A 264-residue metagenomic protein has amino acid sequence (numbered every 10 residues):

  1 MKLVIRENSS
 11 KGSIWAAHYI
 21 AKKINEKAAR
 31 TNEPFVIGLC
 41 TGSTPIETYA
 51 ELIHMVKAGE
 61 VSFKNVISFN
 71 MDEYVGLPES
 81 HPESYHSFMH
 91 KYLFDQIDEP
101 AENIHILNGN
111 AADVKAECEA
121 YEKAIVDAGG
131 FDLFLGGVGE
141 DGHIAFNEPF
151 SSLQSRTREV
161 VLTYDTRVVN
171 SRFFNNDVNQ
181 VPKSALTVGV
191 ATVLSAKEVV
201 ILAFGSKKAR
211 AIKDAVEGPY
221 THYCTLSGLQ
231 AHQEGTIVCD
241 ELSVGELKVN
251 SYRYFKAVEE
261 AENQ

Functional and structural regions predicted by a protein language model:
M1-I37: N-terminal glycine-/serine-/threonine-rich phosphate-binding loop
E26-K57: Glycine-rich N-terminal segment of FAD-binding domains in flavoprotein oxidoreductases, spanning the beta-loop-helix
G38-G42, N70, L107-N108, L135-V138 (+2 more regions): Short beta-strand segments
A50-S62, Y85-S87, P149-R158, G218: A glycine- and small-aliphatic-rich helix-loop capping segment at beta-alpha/alpha-beta transitions that lines
V61-L133, A257-Q264: Ligand-binding beta-strand-loop-alpha-helix segment within the catalytic cores of soluble metabolic enzymes
G129-Q154: Glycine-rich phosphate-binding loop
A145-V188: Class I SAM-dependent methyltransferase SAM-binding "motif I" and its flanking Rossmann-like core
V188-A191, S195-Q264: ATP/nucleoside-binding phosphotransfer catalytic cores, i.e., glycine-rich phosphate-binding loops
